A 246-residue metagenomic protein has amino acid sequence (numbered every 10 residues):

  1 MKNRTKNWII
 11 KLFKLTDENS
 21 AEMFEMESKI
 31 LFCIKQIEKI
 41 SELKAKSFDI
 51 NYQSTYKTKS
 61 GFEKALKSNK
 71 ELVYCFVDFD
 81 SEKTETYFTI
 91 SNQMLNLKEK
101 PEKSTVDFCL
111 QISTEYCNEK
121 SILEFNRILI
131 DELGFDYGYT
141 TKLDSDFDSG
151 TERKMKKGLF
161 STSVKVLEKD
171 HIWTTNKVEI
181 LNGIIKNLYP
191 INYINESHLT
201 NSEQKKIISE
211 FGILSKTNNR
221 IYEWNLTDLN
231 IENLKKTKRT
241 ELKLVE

Functional and structural regions predicted by a protein language model:
M1-A45, F147-E246: C-terminal interaction module
E38-K154: Internal, hydrophobic cores of structured domains that mediate oligomerization or house catalytic pockets within large
